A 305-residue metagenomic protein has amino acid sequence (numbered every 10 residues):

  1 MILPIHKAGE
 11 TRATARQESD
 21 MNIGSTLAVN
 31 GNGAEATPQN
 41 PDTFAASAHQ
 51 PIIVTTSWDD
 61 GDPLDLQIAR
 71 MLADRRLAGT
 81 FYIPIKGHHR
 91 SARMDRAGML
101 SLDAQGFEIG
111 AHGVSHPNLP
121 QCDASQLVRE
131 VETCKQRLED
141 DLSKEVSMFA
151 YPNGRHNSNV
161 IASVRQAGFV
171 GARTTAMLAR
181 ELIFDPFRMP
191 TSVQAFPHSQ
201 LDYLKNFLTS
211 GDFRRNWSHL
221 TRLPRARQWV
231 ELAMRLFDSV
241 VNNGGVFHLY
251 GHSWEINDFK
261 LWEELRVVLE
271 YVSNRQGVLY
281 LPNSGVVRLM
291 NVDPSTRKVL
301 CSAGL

Functional and structural regions predicted by a protein language model:
I5, C134, P152, H156-V160 (+2 more regions): Soluble, non-transmembrane catalytic domains of enzymes that act on hydrophobic metabolites at membranes
H6, A15-D20, G24-P41, P190-S239: Alpha-helical membrane-targeting segments
N22-A48, D74-G79, H89, E139 (+2 more regions): C-terminal domain-boundary segment and adjacent tail
T55-T56, E108, V278: Hydrophobic "anchor" residues on beta-strands that sit immediately upstream of conserved functional sites
T56-D62: Active-site-adjacent substrate/metal-binding segments within catalytic domains of carbohydrate-active enzymes
D65, D95, L127, V131 (+3 more regions): Aromatic/hydrophobic pocket-lining residues that form the small-molecule binding cavity in soluble enzyme cores
I68-L72: Histidine-anchored nucleotide/phosphate-binding helix
A73-A162, A167-V170, M177-V193, S199-N206 (+3 more regions): Metal-dependent polysaccharide deacetylase catalytic core of the NodB/CE4 family, i.e., the active-site-bearing domain
